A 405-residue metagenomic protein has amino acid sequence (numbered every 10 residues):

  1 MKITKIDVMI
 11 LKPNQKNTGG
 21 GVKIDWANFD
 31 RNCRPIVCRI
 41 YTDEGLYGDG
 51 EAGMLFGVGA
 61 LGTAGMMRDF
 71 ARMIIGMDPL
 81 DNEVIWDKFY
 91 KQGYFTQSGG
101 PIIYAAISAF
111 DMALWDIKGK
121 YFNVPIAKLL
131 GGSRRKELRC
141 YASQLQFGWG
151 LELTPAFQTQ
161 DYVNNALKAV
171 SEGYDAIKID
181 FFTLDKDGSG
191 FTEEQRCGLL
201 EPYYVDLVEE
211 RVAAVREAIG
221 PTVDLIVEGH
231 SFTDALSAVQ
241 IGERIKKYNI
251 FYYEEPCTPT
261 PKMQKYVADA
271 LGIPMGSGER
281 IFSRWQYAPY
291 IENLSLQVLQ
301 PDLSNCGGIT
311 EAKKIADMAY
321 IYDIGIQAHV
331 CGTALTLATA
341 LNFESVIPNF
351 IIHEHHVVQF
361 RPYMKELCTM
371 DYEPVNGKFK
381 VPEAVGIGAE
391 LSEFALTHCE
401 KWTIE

Functional and structural regions predicted by a protein language model:
M1-D49, G53-L55, V358-K365: Structured beta-strand/loop patches that form or line metal/cofactor-binding pockets in enzymes
I3, G45, F70, F110 (+8 more regions): Conserved, mostly hydrophobic/aromatic
C38, D43-E44, D49, D81 (+5 more regions): Ligand-binding pocket scaffold of soluble enzyme catalytic domains
Y41-Y121: Metal- or metallocofactor-binding catalytic centers and their adjacent structured scaffolds across diverse enzyme
S133, R139, I219-E228, A268-G278 (+1 more regions): Short beta-strand/loop segments at the ligand-binding rim of alpha/beta enzyme cores
E137, A142-P261, K265: Metal-dependent enolase-superfamily TIM-barrel catalytic cores that perform enediolate-based chemistry
E243-Y252, T258-K378, P382: Shared catalytic-loop signature of beta/alpha-barrel
G386-E405: Extended hydrophobic packing segments that form well-structured cores
